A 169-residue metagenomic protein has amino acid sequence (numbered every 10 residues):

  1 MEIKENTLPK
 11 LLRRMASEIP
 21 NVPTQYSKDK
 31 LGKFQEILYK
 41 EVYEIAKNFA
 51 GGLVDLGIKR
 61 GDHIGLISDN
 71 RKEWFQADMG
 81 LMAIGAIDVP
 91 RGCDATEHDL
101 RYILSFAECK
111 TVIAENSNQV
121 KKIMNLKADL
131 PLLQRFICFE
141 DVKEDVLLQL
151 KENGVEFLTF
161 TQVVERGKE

Functional and structural regions predicted by a protein language model:
M1-K10, K28: Flexible, non-catalytic linker and terminal segments flanking ANL/adenylate-forming cores
L11-I37, E144: AMP-dependent adenylate-forming
Q25-M79, T96-R101, F157-Q162: Conserved AMP-binding/adenylate-forming core of the ANL superfamily
L31, N118-E169: ANL superfamily adenylate-forming
G65, T111-I113, I137: Structural motif
S68-N70, E115-N116, E140: Helix N-cap/beta->alpha junction signal
D78-I84, F106: Short hydrophobic alpha-helices that are characteristic scaffold elements of the AMP-binding
A95-L126: Conserved ATP-dependent adenylate/AMP-binding module captured primarily in the ANL superfamily
